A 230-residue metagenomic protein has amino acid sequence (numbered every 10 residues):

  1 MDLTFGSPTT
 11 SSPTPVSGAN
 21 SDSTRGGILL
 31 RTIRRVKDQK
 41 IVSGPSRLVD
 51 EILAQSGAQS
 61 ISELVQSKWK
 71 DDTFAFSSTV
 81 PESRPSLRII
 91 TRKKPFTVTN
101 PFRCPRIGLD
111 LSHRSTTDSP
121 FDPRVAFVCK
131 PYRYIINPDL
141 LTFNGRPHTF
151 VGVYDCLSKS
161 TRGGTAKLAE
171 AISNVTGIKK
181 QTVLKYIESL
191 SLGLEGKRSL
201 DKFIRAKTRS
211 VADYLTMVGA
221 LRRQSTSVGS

Functional and structural regions predicted by a protein language model:
M1-S230: Conserved, well-structured core segments that form or line functional sites
